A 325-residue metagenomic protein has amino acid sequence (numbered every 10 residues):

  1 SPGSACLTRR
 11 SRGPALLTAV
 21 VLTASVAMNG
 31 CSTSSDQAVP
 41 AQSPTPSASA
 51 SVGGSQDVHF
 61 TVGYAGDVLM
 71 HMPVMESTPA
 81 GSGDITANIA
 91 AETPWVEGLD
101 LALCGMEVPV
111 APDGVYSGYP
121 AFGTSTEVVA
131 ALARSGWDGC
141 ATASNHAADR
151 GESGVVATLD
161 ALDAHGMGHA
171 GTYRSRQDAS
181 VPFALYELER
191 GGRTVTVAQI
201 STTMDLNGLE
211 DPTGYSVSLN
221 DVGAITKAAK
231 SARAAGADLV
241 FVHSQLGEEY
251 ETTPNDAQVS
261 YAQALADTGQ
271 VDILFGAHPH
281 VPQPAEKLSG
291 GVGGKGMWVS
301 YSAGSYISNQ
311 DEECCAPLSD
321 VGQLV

Functional and structural regions predicted by a protein language model:
S1-L17: Bacterial N-terminal signal peptides that target proteins for export
G13, T23, P46-A48: N-terminal processing/targeting junctions
T18-A24: Hydrophobic helical h-region of N-terminal Sec-dependent signal peptides in bacterial secretory/periplasmic proteins
A27-G30: C-terminal motif of bacterial Sec signal peptides marking the signal peptidase cleavage site
S32-S34: Bacterial signal peptide processing site
D36-V325: Acidic, metal/ion-coordinating pockets
